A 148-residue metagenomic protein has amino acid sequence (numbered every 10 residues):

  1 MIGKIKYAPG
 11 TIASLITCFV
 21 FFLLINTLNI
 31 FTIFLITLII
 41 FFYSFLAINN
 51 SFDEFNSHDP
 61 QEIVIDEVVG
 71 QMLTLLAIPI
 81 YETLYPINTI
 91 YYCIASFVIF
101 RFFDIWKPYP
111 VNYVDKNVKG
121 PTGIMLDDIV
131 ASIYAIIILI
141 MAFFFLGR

Functional and structural regions predicted by a protein language model:
M1-A13, F45-T74, R101-I133: Interhelical loop and helix-boundary elements at the membrane-water interface of polytopic inner-membrane proteins
Y7-I12, F34-F42, V69-I87: Hydrophobic alpha-helical transmembrane segments
T11-I16, F31-L38, I90-V98, I133: Hydrophobic alpha-helical transmembrane segments
F21-F34, L75-Y92, I140-R148: Helix-coil boundary and interhelical linker segments in multi-pass alpha-helical membrane proteins
F22, T37-L46, G70, C93-I105: Alpha-helical transmembrane segments of multi-pass membrane proteins
L23-L38, N56, N112-G123, F144: Membrane interface segments of multi-pass transport proteins and intramembrane proteases
D128-F145: Final/C-terminal transmembrane alpha-helix of multipass membrane proteins
